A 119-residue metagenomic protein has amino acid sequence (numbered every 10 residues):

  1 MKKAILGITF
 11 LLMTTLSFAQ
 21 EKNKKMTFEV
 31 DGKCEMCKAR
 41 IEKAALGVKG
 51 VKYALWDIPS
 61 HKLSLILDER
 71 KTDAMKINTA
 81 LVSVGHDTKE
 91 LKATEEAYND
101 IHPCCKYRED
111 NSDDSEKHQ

Functional and structural regions predicted by a protein language model:
M1-N23: Bacterial Sec-dependent N-terminal signal peptides
T9, T27, L67: Short, flexible active-site loop motifs that bind/organize anionic cofactors or intermediates
M13, F28-D31, Y98-N99: Processing junctions and N-termini across compartments
F18-T27, A45, D87: Charged, low-complexity, helix/coiled-coil-prone segments
M26-L55, P59-K62: N-terminal targeting signals for Sec/Tat export/insertion, comprising classic cleavable signal peptides
I58-K106: Mid-chain, structured segments of secreted extracytoplasmic proteins
N99-Q119: Short, low-order "capping/linker" segments at domain edges
